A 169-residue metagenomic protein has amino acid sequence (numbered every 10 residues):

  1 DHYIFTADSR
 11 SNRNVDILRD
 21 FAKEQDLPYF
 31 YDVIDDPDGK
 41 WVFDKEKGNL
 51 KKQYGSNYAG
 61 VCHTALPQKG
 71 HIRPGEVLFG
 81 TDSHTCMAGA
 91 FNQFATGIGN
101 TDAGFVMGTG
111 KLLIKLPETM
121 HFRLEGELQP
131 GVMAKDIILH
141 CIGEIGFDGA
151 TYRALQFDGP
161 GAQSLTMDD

Functional and structural regions predicted by a protein language model:
D1-D169: Fe-S-dependent hydro-lyases/dehydratases of central metabolism
